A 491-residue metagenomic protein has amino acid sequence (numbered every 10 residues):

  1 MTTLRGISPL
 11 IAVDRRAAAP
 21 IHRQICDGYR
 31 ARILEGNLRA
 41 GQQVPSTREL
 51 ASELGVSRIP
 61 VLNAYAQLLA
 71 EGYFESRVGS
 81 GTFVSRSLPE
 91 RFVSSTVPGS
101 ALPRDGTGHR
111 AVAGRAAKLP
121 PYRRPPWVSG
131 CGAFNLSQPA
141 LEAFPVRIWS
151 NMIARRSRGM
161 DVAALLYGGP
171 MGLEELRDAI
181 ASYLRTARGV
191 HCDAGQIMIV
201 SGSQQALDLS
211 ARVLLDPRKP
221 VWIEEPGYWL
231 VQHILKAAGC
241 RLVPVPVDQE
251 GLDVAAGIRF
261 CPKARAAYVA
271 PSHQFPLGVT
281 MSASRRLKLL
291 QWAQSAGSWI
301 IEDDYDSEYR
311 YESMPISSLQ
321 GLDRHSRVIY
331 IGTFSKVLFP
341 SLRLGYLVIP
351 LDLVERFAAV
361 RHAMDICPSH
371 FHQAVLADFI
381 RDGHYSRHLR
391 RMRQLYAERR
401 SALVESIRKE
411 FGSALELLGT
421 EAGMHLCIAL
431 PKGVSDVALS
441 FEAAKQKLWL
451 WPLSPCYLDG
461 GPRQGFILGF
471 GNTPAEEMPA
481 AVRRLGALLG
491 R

Functional and structural regions predicted by a protein language model:
M1-R156, D352, A358, H362-S369 (+8 more regions): N-terminal basic, amphipathic alpha-helical segments
P139, P271-F275, K336: Short glycine-rich anion-binding loops that position phosphate/pyrophosphate groups of nucleotides and phosphorylated
I153-G297, E308-I329, Y396, E476: Conserved core of the PLP fold type I
L322-R356, F371: Active-site PLP attachment segment
F334, A414, S454-L458: Short, solvent-exposed loop/turn elements at beta->coil junctions and helix N-caps that rim active or binding pockets
